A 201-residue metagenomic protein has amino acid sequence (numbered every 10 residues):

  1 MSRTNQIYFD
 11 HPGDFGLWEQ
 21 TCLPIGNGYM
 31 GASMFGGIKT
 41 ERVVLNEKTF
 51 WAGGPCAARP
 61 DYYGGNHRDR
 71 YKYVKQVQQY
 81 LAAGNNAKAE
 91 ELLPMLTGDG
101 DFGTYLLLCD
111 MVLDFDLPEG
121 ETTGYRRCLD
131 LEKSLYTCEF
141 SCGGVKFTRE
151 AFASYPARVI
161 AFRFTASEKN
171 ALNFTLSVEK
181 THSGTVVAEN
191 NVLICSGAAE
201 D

Functional and structural regions predicted by a protein language model:
M1-D201: Aromatic-residue-lined binding/catalytic grooves and analogous aromatic/hydrophobic interfacial grooves in multimeric
